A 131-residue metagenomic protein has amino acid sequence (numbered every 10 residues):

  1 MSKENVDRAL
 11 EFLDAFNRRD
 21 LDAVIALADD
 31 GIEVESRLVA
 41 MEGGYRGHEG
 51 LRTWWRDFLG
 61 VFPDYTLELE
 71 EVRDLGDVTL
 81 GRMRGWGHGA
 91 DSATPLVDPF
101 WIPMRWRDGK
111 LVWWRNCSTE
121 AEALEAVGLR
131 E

Functional and structural regions predicted by a protein language model:
M1-D30, E125-E131: Short, low-complexity N-terminal intrinsically disordered segments enriched in polar/charged residues
D7, D64-Y65, P95-D98: Short solvent-exposed loop/turn micro-motifs enriched in small/polar/acidic residues
A9-F12, A23-I25, I32, G47 (+4 more regions): Hydrophobic pocket/interface hotspot
A23-D77: A solvent-exposed, acidic/Ser-Thr-rich amphipathic alpha-helical stretch
G76-G85: A short hydrophobic beta-strand element
R84-D108: Exposed beta-sheet edge and beta->alpha loop/turn motif
D91-T94, E122-G128: A short, polar/proline- and glycine-enriched secondary-structure boundary/capping micro-motif
P99-E125: Short beta-strand edge/turn micro-motifs at domain boundaries
